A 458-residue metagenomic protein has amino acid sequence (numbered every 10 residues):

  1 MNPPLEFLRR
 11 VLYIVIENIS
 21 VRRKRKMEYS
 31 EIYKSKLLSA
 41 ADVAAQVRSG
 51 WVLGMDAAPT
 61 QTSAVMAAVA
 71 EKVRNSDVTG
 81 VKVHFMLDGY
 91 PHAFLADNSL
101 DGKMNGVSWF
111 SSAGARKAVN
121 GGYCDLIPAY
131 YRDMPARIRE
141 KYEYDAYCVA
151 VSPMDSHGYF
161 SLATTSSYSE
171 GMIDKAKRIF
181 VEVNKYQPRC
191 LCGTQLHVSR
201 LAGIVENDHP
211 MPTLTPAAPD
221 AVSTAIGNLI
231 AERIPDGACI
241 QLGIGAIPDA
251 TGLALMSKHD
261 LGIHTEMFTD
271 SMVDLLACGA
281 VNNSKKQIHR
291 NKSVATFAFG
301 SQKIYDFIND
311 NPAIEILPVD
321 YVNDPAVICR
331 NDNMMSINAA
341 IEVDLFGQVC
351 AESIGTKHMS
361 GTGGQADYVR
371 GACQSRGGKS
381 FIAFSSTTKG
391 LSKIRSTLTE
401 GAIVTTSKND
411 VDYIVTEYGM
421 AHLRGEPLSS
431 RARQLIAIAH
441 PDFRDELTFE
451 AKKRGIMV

Functional and structural regions predicted by a protein language model:
P4-R9, T60: Generic low-complexity segments that are intrinsically disordered, proline-rich and/or Lys/Arg-biased
E6, Y13-R23: Short, positively charged and aromatic/hydrophobic N-terminal segments
R22-V458: Conserved alpha/beta enzyme-core scaffold
